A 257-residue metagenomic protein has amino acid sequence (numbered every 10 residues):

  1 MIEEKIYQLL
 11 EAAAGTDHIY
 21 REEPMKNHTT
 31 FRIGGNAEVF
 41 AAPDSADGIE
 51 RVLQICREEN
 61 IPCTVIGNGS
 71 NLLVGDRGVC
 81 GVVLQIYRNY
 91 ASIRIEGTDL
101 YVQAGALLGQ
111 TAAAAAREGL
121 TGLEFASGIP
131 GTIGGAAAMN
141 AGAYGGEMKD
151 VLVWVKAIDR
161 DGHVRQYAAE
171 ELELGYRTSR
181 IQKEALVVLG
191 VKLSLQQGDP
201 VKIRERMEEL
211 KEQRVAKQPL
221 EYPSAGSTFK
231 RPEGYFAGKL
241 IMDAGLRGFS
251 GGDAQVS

Functional and structural regions predicted by a protein language model:
M1, K5, K26, D44-D47 (+9 more regions): Conserved active-site and cofactor/substrate-binding residues in soluble primary-metabolism enzymes
M1-Q8, N60-N68, A104-L107, K156-R160 (+2 more regions): Short charge-dense sequence patches
I2-I133: Anion-binding (especially nucleotide phosphate/pyrophosphate-binding) glycine-rich loop and adjoining beta-alpha core
L9, R51, Q110-A114, W154 (+3 more regions): Alpha-helical scaffold segments in soluble metabolic enzymes
Y20-R21, N27-T30, I158-S257: Phosphate/pyrophosphate- and phosphate-bearing ligand-binding catalytic cores of soluble enzymes
G34-G35, A41-A46, L73-A91, A138-A168 (+1 more regions): Structural signature of FAD isoalloxazine-binding scaffolds in flavoprotein oxidoreductases
A112-V153, S224, T228: A gly/ser-rich beta-alpha-beta helix-loop segment of oxidoreductase catalytic cores
